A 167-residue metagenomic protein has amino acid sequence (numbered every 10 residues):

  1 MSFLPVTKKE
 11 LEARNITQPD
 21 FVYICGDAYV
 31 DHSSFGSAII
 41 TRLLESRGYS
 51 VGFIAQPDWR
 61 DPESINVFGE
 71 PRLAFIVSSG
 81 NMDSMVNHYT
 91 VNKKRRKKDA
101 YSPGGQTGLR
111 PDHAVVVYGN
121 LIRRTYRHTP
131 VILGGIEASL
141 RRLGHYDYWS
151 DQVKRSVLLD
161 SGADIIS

Functional and structural regions predicted by a protein language model:
M1-N15: Short N-terminal or domain-adjacent regulatory/targeting segments
S2, C25-R42: N-terminal capping/small domains of soluble enzymes
N15-Q18, V153: Active-site-adjacent bridging/hinge elements
D20-V22: Conserved beta-strand elements of the Class I
A28, G36, A55-S167: Glycine-rich beta-alpha loop elements in corrinoid/cobalamin-binding modules across cobalamin-dependent enzymes
I39-V51: Short helix-loop-beta junction
